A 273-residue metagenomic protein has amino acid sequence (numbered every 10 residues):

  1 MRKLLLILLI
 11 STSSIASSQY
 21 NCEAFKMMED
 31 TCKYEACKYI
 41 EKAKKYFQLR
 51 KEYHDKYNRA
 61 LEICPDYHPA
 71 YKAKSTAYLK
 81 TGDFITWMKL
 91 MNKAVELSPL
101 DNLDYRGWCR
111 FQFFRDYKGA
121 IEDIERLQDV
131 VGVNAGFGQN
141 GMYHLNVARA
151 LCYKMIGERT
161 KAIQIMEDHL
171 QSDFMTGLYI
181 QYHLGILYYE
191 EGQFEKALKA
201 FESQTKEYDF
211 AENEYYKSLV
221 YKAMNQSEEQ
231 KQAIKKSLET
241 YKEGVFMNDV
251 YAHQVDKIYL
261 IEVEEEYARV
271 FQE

Functional and structural regions predicted by a protein language model:
Q19-K72, T81, K89, E264-Q272: N-terminal leader/linker segments that initiate helical-solenoid repeat arrays
Y20-E23, D30-T31, T160, Q164 (+2 more regions): Terminal, low-structured helical/coil segments at or just beyond the last alpha-helical repeat
A24-M28, N58-E62, N92-L97, Q128-M142 (+2 more regions): Flexible helix-coil transition and linker loops at the boundaries of alpha-helical arrays
F47, T81, F113-F114, I156 (+2 more regions): Structural motif corresponding to the intra-repeat A-B loop/turn of tetratricopeptide repeats
A70, N102-D104, F137, L145 (+3 more regions): TPR alpha-solenoid repeat register
V95-P99, F111, E122-V130, T205-D209 (+1 more regions): TPR/TPR-like (Sel1-like) alpha-helical repeat modules
